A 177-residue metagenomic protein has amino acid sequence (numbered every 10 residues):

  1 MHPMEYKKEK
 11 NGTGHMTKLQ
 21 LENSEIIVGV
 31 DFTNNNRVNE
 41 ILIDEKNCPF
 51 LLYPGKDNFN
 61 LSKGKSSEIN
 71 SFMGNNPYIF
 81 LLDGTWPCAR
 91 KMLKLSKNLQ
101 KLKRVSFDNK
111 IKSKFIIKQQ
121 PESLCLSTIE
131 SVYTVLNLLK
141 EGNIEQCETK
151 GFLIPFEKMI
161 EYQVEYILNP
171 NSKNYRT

Functional and structural regions predicted by a protein language model:
M1-E40, R176: N-terminal active-site beta-alpha-beta segment that forms phosphate/nucleotide-binding and substrate-recognition loops
P3-Y6, D31, K56-D57, F107-K112: Short, acidic/turn-prone active-site loops that include or flank metal/cofactor- and phosphate-binding residues
K10-N11, N35-V38, S62, S113-K118: Short, charged, surface-exposed secondary-structure boundary motifs
T13-H15, K65-S67, K94-K97, Q120: Short, glycine/charged-enriched secondary-structure capping and boundary segments
E22-K94: S-adenosyl-L-methionine/SAH cofactor-binding core of RNA-modifying enzymes
F72, Y78, W86-T177: C-terminal folded domains that constitute the principal catalytic or ligand-binding module of multi-domain proteins
